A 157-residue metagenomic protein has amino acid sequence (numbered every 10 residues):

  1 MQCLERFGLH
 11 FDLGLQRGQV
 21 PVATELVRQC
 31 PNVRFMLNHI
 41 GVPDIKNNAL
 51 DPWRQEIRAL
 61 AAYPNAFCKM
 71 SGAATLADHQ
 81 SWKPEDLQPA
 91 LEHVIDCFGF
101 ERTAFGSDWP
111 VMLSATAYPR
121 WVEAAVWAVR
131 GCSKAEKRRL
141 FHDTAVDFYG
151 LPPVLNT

Functional and structural regions predicted by a protein language model:
M1-A104, P152-T157: Catalytic pocket-lining loop regions of alpha/beta-barrel enzymes, especially the amidohydrolase/enolase/GH5 lineages
L9, P43, Q80, V111 (+2 more regions): Residues at structural and domain junctions
T75-L76, V111-L113: Short, active-site-adjacent cap segments at secondary-structure transitions
E92-H93, C97-A104, L113-T157: Mid-to-C-terminal alpha-helical segments outside catalytic/metal-binding sites
D108: Active-site glycine-centered loops adjacent to acidic/histidine catalytic or metal-binding residues that shape
